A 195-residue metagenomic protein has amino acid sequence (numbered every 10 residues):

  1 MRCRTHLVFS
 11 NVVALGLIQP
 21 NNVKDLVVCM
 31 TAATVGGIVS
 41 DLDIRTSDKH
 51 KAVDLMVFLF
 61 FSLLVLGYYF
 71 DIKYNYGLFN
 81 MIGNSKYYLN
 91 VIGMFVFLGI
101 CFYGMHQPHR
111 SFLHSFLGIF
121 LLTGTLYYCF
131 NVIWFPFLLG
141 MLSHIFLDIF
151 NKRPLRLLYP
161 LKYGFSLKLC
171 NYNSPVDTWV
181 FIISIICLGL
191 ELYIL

Functional and structural regions predicted by a protein language model:
M1-L195: N-terminal membrane-targeting hydrophobic helices
